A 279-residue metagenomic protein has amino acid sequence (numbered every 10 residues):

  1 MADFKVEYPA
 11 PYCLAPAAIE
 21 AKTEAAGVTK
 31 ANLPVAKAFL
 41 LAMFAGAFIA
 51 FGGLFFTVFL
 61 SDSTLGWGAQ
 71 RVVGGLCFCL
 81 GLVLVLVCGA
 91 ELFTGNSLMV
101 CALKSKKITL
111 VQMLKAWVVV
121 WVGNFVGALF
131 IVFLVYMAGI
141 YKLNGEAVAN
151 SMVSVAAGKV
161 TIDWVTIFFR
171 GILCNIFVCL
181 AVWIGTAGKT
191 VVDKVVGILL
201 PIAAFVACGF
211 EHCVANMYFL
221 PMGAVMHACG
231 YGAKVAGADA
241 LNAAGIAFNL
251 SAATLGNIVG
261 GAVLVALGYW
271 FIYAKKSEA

Functional and structural regions predicted by a protein language model:
A2-A279: Alpha-helical transmembrane segments and their helix-helix packing motifs
